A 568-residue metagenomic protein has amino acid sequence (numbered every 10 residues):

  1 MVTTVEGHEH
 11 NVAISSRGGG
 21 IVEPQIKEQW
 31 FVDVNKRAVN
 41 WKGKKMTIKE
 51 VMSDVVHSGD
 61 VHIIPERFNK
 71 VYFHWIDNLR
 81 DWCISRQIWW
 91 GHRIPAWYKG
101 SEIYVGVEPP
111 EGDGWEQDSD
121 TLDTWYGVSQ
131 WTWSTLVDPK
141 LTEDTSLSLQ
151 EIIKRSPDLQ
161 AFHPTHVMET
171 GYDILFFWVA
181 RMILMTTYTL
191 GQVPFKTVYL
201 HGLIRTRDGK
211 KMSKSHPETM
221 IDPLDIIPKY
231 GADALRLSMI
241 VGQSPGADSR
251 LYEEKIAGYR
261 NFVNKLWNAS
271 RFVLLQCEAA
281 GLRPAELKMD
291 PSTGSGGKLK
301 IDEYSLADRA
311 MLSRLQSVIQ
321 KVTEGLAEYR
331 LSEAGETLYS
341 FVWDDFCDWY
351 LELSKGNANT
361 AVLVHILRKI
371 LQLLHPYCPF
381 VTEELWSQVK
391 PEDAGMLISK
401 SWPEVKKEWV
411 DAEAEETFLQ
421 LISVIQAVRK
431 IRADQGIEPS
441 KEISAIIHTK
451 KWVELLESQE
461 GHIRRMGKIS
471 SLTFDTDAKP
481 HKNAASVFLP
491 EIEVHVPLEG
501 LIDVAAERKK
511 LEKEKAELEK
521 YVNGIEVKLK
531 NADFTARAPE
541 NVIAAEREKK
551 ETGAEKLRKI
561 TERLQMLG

Functional and structural regions predicted by a protein language model:
M1-K45, I76, Q117, Q130-T135 (+4 more regions): N-terminal, positively charged nucleic-acid-binding surface of large information/translation enzymes
A13-G18, Y172, G202-T206: Short, conserved secondary-structure transition motifs
K49-E66, L159-A161, K520: Residues forming anionic-ligand binding surfaces in small-molecule and nucleic-acid pockets of primarily soluble enzymes
V71-Y72, P164: Catalytic-domain carbohydrate-binding cleft regions of carbohydrate-active enzymes
H74-Y126, Q130, D138, Y188-A232 (+1 more regions): Feature 926 captures the class I aminoacyl-tRNA synthetase adenylation module centered on the KMSKS loop
P157-D173: A short glycine/serine-rich beta->alpha loop
Y172-W178, I226-P228, D233-I240: Aromatic-rich carbohydrate-recognition surfaces in CAZymes
A180-T189: Alpha-helical support elements that line or immediately flank enzyme active sites and cofactor-binding pockets
